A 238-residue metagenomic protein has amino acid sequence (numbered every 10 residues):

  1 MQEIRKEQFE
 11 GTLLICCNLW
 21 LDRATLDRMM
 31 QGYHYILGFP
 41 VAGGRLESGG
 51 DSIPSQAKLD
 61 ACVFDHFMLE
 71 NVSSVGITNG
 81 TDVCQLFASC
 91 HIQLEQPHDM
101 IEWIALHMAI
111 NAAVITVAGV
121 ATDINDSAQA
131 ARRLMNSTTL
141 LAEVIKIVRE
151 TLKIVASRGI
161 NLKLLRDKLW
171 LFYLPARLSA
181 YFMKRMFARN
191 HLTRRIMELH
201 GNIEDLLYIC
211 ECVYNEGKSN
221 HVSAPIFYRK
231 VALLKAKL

Functional and structural regions predicted by a protein language model:
M1-S55: Rossmann-like NAD(P)(H) cofactor-binding subdomain of soluble oxidoreductases
G11-I15, L140, N202, L206: Short secondary-structure transition/capping motifs
L13-I15, G38-V41, A61-V63, G119-T122 (+2 more regions): Glycine-rich loops and low-complexity Gly/Arg-rich segments that provide flexible linkers or classic glycine-based
W20, F39-G44, S73-S74, M100-E102 (+2 more regions): Glycine-rich beta-alpha junction loops
D22-R23, R45, I104, F172 (+1 more regions): Generic structural signal for helix capping and beta-alpha/helix-loop junctions
T25, D82, I104, T139 (+2 more regions): Exposed alpha-helical structural elements
G32-H34, G49, I53-L162: Internal alpha-helical scaffold of NAD(P)-dependent oxidoreductase catalytic cores
I145, R149-L238: NAD(P)-dependent Rossmann-like dehydrogenase/reductase catalytic/cofactor-binding core
